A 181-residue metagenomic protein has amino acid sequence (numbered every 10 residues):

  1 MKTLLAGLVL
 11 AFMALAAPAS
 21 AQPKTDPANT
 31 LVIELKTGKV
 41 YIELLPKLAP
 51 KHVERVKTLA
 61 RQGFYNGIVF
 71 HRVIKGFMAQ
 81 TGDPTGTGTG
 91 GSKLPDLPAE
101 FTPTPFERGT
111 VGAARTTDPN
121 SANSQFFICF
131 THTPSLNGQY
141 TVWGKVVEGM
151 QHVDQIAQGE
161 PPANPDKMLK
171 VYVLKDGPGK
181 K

Functional and structural regions predicted by a protein language model:
L5-L8, F12-K181: Cyclophilin-like peptidyl-prolyl cis-trans isomerases
